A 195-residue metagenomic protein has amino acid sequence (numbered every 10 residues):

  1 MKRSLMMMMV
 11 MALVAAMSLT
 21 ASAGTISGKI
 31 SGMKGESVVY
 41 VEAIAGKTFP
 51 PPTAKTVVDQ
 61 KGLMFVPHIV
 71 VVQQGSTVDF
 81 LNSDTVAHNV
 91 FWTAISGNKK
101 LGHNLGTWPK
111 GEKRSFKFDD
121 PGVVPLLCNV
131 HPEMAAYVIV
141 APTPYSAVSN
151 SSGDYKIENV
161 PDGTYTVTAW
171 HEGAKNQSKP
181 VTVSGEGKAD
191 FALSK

Functional and structural regions predicted by a protein language model:
M1-M9: Bacterial N-terminal signal peptides that target proteins for export
M8-S18: Bacterial N-terminal signal peptides
L19-K195: Extracytoplasmic copper-binding redox domains, predominantly the cupredoxin/blue-copper superfamily
